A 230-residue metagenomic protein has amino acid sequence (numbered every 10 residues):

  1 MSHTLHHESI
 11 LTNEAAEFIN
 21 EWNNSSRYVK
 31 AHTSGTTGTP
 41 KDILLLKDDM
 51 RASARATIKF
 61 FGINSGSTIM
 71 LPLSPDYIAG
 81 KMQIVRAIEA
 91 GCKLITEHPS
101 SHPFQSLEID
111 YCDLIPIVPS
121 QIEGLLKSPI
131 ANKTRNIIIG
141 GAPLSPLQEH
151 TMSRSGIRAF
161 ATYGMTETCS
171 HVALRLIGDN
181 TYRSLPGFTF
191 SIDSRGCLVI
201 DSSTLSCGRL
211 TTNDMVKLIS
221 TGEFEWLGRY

Functional and structural regions predicted by a protein language model:
M1-N13, K41-L44, K93-S100: Short beta-strand->loop structural element characteristic of the AMP-binding/adenylate-forming
E14-H32, S65-G66: Conserved pre-ATP/AMP-binding loop-to-beta segment of ANL
Y28-R55, G62: Conserved AMP-binding A3 loop
T36, G141, G164, D214 (+1 more regions): Active-site glycine-centered loops adjacent to acidic/histidine catalytic or metal-binding residues that shape
L45-A52, T68-G124: AMP-binding/adenylate-forming
L126-G178: Gly/Ser/Thr-rich phosphate-binding loop
I157-G196, T204-R209: Conserved ATP-binding loop and adjacent catalytic segment of the adenylate-forming AMP-binding
V199-Y230: Conserved ATP-binding/catalytic segment of the ANL
